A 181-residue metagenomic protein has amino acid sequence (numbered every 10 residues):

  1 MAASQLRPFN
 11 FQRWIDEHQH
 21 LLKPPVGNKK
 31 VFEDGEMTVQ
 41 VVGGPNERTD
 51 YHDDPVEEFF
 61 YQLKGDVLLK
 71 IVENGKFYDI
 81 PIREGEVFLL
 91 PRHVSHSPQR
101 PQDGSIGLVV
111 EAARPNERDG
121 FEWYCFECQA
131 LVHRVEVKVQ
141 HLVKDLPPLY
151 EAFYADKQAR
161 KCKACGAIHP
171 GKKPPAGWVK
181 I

Functional and structural regions predicted by a protein language model:
M1-Y61, D66-V87, S95-I181: Jelly-roll (double-stranded beta-helix
